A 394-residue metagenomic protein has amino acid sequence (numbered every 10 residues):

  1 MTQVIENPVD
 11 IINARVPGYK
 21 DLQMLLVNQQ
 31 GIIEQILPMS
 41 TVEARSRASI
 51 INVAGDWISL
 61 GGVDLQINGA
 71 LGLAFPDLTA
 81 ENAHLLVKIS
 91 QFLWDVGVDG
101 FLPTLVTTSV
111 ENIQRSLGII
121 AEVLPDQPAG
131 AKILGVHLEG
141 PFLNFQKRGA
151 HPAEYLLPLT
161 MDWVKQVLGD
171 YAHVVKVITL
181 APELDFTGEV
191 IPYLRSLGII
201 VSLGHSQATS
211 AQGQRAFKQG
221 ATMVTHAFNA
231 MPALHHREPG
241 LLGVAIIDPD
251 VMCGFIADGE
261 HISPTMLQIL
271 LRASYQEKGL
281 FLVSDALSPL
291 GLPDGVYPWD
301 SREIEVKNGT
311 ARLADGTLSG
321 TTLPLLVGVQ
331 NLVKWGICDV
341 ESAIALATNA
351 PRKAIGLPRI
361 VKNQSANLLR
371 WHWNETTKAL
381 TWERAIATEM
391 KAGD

Functional and structural regions predicted by a protein language model:
M1-A44, I386-K391: N-terminal metal-binding scaffold of metallo-dependent hydrolase/deaminase domains
T2-N13, A44-A80, L86-V87, Q91: Replace "His-x-His-based motif
D10, G61-V63, S202, L280-V283: Residue-level marker for buried hydrophobic side chains located in beta-strands that build the well-ordered beta-sheet
V16-M24, K278, G336-I344, K353-R384: Acidic, glycine-enriched loop/beta-strand segments at the rims of small-molecule binding/catalytic pockets
D56-I58, L65, F75-G130, Y155-D170 (+2 more regions): Alpha-helical scaffold segments that flank or form the walls of functional sites
N68-A70, P76, V87-S116, A131-N144 (+6 more regions): Divalent metal-dependent hydrolysis catalytic cores, especially in the metallo-beta-lactamase
L138, L143-M161, K165-G240: Divalent metal-binding pocket/active-site signature
Q212-A347, A354, H372-E375: Active-site-adjacent C-terminal substructures of enzyme catalytic domains
